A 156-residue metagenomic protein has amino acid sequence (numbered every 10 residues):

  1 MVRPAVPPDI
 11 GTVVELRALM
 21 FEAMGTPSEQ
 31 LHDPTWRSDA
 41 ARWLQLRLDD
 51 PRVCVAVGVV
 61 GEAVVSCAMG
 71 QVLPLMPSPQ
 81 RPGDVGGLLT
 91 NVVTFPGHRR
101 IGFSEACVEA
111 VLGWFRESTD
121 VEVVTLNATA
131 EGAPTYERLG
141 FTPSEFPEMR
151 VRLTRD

Functional and structural regions predicted by a protein language model:
M1-E15: A short beta-loop-alpha structural element at the N-terminal edge of CoA-dependent acyl/N-acetyltransferase catalytic
F21-W43: Conserved GNAT-fold acetyl-CoA-binding loop/helix
R42-V57, L88: A short helix-loop-beta-strand connector motif used in the catalytic cores of GNAT acetyltransferases and, in some
V55-V59, A63-V72, L88, V93: Conserved beta-strand in the GNAT
Q71, Q80-P96, M149: Conserved acetyl-CoA binding element of GNAT-fold acetyltransferases
L75-P77, V121, T125-N127, E137 (+1 more regions): Conserved catalytic-core motifs of GNAT/GCN5-like acyltransferases
H98, G102-A110: Conserved acetyl-CoA pyrophosphate-binding loop and the N-cap/start of the following alpha-helix in GNAT-like
V108, F115-A128: Conserved GNAT acetyl-CoA-binding A-motif
